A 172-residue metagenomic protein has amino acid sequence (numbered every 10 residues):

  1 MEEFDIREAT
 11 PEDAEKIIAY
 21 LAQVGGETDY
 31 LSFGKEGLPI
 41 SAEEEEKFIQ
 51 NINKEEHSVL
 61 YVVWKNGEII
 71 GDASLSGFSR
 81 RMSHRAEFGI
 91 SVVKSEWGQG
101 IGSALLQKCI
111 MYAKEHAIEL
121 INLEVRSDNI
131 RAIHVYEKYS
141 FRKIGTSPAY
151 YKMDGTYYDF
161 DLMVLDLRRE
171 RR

Functional and structural regions predicted by a protein language model:
E2-F4, N66-D72, Y158: Glycine-rich phosphate/pyrophosphate-binding loop shared by adenosine-nucleotide-utilizing enzymes
D5-A19: A short beta-loop-alpha structural element at the N-terminal edge of CoA-dependent acyl/N-acetyltransferase catalytic
A19-E36: Helix-loop element at the rim of GNAT/NAT acetyltransferase active sites that forms part of the acceptor-substrate
G25, G37-K94, L106-Q107, D166-E170: Acetyl-CoA-dependent GNAT
I90-S95, Q99, S127-D128: Active-site acidic-Proline motif in GNAT/NAT acetyltransferases
G98-M111, E115, H134-K138: Conserved acetyl-CoA-binding loop-helix of GNAT-fold acetyltransferases
A113-E124: Conserved GNAT acetyl-CoA-binding A-motif
N122-V125, E137-D159: Conserved catalytic-core motifs of GNAT/GCN5-like acyltransferases
